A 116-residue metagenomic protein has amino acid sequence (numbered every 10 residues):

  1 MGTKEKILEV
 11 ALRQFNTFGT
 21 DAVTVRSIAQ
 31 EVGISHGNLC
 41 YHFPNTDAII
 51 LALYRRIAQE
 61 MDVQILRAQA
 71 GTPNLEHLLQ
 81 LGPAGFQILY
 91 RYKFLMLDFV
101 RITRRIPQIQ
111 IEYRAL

Functional and structural regions predicted by a protein language model:
M1-T3: Short, Lys/Arg-enriched anionic-surface-contact patches
K6, V10, Q14-L53: Helix-turn-helix
E31, R56, D98-I102: Short acidic/histidine-centered micro-motifs embedded in hydrophobic/aromatic stretches that mark compact functional
G33, M61-D62: Short alpha-helical hairpin
A52, L66-D98, R104-I109: Hydrophobic alpha-helical connector segments
R55-M61: Short, basic, alpha-helical segments at the C-terminal edge of helix-turn-helix-like DNA-binding modules
Q108-L116: Amphipathic alpha-helical packing segments from all-alpha helical-bundle domains
